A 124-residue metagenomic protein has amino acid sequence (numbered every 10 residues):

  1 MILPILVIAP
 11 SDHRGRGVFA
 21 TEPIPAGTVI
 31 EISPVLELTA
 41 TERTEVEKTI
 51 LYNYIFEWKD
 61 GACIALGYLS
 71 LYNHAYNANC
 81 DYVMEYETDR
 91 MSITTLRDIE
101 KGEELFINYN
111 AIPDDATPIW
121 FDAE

Functional and structural regions predicted by a protein language model:
M1-E124: Conserved catalytic SET/PR domain of SAM-dependent protein methyltransferases, capturing the structural core that binds
